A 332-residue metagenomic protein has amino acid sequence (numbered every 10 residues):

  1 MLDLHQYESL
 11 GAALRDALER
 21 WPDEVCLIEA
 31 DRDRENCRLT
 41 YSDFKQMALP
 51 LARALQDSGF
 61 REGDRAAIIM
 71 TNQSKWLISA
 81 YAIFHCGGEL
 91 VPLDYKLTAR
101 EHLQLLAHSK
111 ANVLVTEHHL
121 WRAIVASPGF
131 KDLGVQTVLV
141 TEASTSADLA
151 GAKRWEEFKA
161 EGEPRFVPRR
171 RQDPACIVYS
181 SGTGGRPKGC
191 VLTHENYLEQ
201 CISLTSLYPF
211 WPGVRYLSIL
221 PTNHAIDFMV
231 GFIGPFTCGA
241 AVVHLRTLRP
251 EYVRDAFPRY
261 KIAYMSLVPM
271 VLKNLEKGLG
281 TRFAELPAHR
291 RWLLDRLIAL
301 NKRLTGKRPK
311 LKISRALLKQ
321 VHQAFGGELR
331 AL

Functional and structural regions predicted by a protein language model:
Q6, C26-Q73, L77-Y81, T98-L103 (+3 more regions): Conserved AMP-binding/adenylate-forming core of the ANL superfamily
P22-V25, K159-Y179, R186, P209-R215: Conserved pre-ATP/AMP-binding loop-to-beta segment of ANL
D33, R122-R171, L279-Q320: ANL superfamily adenylate-forming
R38-S42, A175-C201: Conserved AMP-binding A3 loop
A52, R65, T71-V91, Y95-A99 (+4 more regions): A short helix-loop-beta submotif of the ANL/AMP-binding
S58, H85-E157: Structural core segment of the AMP-binding/adenylate-forming
Y95-S127, Q200-L217, R249-A263, A324: Conserved ATP-dependent adenylate/AMP-binding module captured primarily in the ANL superfamily
L198-R215, T222-Q320: Conserved AMP-binding/adenylation subdomain of ANL enzymes
